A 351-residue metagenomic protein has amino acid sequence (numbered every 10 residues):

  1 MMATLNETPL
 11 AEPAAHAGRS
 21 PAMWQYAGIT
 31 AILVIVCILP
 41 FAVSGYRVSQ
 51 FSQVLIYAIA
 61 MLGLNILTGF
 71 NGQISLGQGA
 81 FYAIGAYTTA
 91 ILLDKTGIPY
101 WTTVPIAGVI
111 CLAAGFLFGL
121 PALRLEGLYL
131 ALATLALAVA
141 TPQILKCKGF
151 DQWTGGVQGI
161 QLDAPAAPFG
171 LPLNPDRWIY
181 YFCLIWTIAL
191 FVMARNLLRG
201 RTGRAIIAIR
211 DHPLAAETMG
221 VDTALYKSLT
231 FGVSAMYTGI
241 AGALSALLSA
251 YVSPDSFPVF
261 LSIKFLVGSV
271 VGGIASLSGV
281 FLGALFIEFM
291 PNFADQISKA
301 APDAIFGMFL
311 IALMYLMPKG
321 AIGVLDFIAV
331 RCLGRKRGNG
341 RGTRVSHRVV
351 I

Functional and structural regions predicted by a protein language model:
M2-I351: Transmembrane alpha-helices and adjacent helix-loop boundaries
